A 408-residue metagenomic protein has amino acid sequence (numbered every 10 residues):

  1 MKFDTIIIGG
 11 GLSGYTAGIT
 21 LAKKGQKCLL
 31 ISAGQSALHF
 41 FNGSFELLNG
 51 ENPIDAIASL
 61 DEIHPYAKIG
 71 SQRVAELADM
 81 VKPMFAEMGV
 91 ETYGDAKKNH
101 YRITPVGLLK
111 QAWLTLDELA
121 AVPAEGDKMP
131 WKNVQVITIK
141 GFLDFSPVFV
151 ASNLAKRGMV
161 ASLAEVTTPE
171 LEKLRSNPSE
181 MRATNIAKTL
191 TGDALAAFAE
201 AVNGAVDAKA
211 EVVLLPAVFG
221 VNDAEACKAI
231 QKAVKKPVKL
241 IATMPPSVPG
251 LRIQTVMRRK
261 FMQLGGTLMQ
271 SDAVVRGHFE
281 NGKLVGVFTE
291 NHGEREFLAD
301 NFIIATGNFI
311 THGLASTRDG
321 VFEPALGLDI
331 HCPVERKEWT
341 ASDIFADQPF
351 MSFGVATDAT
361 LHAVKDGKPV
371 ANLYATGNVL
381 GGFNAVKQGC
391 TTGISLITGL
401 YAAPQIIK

Functional and structural regions predicted by a protein language model:
F3-L30, A403: N-terminal Rossmann-like FAD-binding beta1-loop-alpha1 element of flavoenzymes
T5-I8, I31, V274, E296-F309 (+1 more regions): Short hydrophobic core segments
I31-I63, T168-I186, G393: Conserved N-terminal glycine-rich FAD pyrophosphate-binding loop of Rossmann-like flavoproteins
G34, P249, N291-E294, A299-N301 (+2 more regions): Glycine-/small-residue-rich beta->alpha transition segments that form the dinucleotide
N42, H312-D319, A371, L380-K408: A conserved FAD-binding loop/helix module that cradles the flavin
F145-R157, A187-A208, V212-V213, F219-G277 (+1 more regions): Helical element adjacent to the flavin cofactor pocket in flavoenzyme catalytic cores
R258, R276-E296, F302: Conserved beta-strand-loop-beta-strand element in the redox core of flavoprotein oxidoreductases
N301, H362-K387: Short FAD-binding loop at a beta-strand-to-alpha-helix junction that anchors the flavin cofactor in diverse
